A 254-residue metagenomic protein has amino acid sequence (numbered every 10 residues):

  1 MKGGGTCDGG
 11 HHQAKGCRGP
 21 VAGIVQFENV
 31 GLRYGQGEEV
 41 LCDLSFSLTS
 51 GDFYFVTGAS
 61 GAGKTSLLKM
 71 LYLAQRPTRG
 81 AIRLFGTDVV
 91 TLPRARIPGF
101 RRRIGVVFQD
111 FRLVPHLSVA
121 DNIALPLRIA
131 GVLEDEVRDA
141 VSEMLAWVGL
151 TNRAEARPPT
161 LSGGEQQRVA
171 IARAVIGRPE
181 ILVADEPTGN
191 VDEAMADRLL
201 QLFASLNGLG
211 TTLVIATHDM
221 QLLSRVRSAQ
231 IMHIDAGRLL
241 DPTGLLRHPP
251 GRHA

Functional and structural regions predicted by a protein language model:
Y72: Helix-to-loop junction immediately C-terminal to a conserved catalytic motif
G80-D88: Conserved ABC transporter NBD signature motif
V89-G105, L206-G208: ABC ATPase NBD coupling module
L117-L125: Short coil-to-helix segment of the ABC ATPase nucleotide-binding domain corresponding to the Q-loop/switch region
R157-L161, E165: Conserved ABC ATPase signature
I176-E180: A short, proline-enriched helix->beta-strand linker immediately N-terminal to the Walker B motif in ABC-type P-loop
L182-D185: Catalytic Walker B motif of ABC-type/P-loop ATPase nucleotide-binding domains
